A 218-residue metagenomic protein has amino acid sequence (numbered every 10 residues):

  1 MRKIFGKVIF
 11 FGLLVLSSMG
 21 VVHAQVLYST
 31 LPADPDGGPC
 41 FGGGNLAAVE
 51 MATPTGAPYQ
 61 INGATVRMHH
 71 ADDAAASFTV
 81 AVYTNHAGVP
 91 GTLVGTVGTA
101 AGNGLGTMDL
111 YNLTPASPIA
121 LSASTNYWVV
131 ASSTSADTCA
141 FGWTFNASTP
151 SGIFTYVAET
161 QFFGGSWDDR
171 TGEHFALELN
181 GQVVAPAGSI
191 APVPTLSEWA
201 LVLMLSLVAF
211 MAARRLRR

Functional and structural regions predicted by a protein language model:
M1-F10, W199: Bacterial N-terminal signal peptides that target proteins for export
I9-S18, S206-V208: Bacterial N-terminal signal peptides
G20-G43, A185-S197: Boundary/junction segments of secreted and surface-exposed precursor proteins
F41-T55, L110-T114: Short beta-strands within extracellular/lumenal beta-sheet-rich domains
Y59-A71: A short beta-strand element within beta-rich, extracytoplasmic domains of secreted/secretory-pathway proteins
H69-D72, A147-G188: PGST-rich, cysteine-poor low-complexity/disordered linker and tail segments that act as flexible spacers
H70-V157: Aromatic- and Gly/Pro-enriched, solvent-exposed loop/edge beta-strand patches characteristic of beta-rich domains
E198-R217: A cross-kingdom C-terminal cell-surface attachment/processing module
